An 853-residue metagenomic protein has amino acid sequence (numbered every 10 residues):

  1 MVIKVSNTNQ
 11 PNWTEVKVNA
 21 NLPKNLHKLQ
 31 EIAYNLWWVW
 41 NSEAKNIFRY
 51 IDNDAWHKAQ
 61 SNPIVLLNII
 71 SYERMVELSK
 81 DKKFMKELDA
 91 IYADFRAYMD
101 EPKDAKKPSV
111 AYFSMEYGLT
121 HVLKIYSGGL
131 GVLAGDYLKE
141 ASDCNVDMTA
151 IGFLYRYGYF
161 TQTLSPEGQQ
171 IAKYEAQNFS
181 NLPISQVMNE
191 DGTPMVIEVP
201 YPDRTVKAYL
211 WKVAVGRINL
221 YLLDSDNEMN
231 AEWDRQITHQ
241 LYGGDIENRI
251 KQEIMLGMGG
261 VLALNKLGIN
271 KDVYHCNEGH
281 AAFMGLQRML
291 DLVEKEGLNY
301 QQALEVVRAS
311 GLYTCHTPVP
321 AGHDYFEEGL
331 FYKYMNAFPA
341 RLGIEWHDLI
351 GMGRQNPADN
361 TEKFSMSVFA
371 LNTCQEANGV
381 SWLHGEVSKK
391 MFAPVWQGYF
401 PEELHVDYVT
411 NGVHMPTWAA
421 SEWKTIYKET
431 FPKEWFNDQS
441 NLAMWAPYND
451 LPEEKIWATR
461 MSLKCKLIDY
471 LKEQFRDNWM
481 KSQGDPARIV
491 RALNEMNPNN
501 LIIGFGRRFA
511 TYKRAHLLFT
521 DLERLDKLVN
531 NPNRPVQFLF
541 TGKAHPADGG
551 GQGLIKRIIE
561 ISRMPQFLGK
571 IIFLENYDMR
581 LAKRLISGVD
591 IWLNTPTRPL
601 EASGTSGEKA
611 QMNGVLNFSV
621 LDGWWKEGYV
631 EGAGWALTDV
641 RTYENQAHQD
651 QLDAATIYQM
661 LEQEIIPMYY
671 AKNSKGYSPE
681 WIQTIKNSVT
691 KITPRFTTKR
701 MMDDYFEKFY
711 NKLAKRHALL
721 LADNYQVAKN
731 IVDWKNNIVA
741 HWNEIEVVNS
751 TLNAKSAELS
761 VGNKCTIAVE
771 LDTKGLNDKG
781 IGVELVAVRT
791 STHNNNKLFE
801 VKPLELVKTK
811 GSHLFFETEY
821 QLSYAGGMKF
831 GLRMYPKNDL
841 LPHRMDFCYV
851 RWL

Functional and structural regions predicted by a protein language model:
M1-L853: Catalytic cores of carbohydrate-active enzymes across secretory and cytosolic contexts
